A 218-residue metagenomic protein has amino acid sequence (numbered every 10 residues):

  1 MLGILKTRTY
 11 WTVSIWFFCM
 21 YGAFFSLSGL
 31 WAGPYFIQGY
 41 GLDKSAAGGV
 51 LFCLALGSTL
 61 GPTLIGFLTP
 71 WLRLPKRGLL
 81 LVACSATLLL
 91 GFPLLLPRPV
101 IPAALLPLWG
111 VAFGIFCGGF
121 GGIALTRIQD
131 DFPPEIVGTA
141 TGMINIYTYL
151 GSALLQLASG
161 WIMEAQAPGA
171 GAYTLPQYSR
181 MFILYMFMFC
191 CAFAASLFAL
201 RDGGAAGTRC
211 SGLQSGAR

Functional and structural regions predicted by a protein language model:
M1-S14, G216-R218: Juxtamembrane intracellular "pre-TM" segments in multi-pass secondary transporters
T7-I65, S152-G160: Extracytoplasmic gate region of multi-pass secondary transporters
P34, L125-D131: Intracellular helix-loop hinge segments at the cytoplasmic ends of transmembrane helices in 12-TM rocker-switch-type
P62-P75: Helix-to-loop junctions at the C-terminal end of transmembrane segments in multipass secondary transporters
K76-A124: C-terminal transmembrane helical hairpin of 12-TM major facilitator-type secondary transporters
L96, Y178-Q214, R218: Multi-pass alpha-helical transporter architecture, strongest for 12-TM Major Facilitator/SLC carriers used
D131-P168: A late C-terminal transmembrane helix in Major Facilitator Superfamily
W161-M188: A membrane-interface helix-boundary motif in multi-pass transporters
